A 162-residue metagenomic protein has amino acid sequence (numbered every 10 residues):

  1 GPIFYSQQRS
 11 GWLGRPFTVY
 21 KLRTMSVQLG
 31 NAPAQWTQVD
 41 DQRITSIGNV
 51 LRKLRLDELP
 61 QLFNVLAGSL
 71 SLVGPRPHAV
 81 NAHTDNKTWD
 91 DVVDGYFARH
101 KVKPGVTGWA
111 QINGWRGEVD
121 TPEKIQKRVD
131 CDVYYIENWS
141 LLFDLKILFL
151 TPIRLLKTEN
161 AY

Functional and structural regions predicted by a protein language model:
G1-Y162: Conserved small/aromatic sequence motifs within transmembrane helices
